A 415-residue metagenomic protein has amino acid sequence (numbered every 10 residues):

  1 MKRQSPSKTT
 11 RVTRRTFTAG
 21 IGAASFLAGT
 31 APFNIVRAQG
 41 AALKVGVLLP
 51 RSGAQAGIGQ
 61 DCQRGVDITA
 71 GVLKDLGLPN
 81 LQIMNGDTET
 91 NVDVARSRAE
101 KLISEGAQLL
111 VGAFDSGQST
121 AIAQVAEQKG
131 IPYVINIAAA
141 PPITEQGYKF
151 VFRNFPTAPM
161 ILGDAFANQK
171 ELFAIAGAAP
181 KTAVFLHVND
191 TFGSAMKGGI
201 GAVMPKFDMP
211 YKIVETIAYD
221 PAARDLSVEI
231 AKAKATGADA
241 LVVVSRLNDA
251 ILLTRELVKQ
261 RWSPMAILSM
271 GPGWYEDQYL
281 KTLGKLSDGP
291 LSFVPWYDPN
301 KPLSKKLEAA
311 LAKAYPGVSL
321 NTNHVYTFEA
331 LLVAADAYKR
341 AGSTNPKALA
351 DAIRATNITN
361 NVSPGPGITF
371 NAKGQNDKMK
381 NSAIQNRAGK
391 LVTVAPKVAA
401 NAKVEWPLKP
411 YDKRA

Functional and structural regions predicted by a protein language model:
K2-R3, T13-G20, G29-A415: Extracytosolic ligand-binding ectodomains
S25-F26: Hydrophobic core
